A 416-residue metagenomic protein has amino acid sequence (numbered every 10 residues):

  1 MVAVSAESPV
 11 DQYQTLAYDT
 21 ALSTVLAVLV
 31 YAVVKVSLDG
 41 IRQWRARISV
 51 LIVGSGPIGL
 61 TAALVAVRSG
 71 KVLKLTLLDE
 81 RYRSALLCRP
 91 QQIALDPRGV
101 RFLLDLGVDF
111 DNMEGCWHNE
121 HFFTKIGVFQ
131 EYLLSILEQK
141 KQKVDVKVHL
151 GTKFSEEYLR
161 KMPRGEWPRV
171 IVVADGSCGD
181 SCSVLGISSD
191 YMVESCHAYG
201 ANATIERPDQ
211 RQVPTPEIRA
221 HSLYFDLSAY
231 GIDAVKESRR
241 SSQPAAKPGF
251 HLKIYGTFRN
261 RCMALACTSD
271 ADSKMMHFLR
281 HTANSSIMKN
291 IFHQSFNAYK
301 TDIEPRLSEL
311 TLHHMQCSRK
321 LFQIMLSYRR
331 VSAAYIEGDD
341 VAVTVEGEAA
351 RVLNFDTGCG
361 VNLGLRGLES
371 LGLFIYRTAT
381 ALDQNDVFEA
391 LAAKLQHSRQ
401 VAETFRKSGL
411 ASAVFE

Functional and structural regions predicted by a protein language model:
V4-D11, Y18, V30-L38, L310-L312 (+3 more regions): C-terminal helical "tail/cap" subdomain of flavin- and related membrane-associated enzymes
L51-S55, L64-Q91: Glycine-rich FAD pyrophosphate-binding loop
A63, I324-A402: Conserved mid-domain beta->alpha element of the FAD-binding
E80-K147: Active-site-adjacent segment of FAD-dependent monooxygenases/related oxidoreductases
V144-G165: A conserved short coil-to-beta-strand element within the FAD-binding core of flavoproteins
V173-D190, K274-F278: Flavin (primarily FAD) binding-site architecture
S183-R239: Central beta-strand plus flanking loop segment that forms part of the substrate or channel wall within the catalytic
S222-Y328: Conserved FAD/dinucleotide-binding core of flavoprotein oxidoreductases
